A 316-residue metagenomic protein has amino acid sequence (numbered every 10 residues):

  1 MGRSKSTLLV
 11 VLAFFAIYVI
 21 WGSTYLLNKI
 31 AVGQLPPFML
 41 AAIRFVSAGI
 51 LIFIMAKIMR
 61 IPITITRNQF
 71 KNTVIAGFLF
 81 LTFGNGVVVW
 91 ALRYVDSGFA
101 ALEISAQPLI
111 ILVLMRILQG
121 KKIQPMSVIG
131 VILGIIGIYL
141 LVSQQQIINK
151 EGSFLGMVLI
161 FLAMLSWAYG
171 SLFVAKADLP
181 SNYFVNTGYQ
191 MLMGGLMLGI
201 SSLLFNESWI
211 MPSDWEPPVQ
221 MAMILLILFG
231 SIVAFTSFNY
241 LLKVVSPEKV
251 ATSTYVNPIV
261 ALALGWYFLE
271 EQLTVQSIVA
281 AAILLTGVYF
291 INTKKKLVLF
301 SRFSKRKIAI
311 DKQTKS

Functional and structural regions predicted by a protein language model:
M1-M39, N149-K176, L196-I200, L299 (+1 more regions): Glycine-/small-residue-enriched transmembrane alpha-helix faces in small-molecule transporters and effluxers
L8-A13, M39-I54, I75, M126-I136 (+3 more regions): Hydrophobic alpha-helical transmembrane segments of multi-pass integral membrane proteins, especially transporters
I20, T24-Y25, F53-I104, L140 (+1 more regions): Specific transmembrane alpha-helical segments of multi-pass solute transporters/efflux pumps, especially DMT/EamA
L26-Q34, W90-R93, V142-S153, L203-P218 (+1 more regions): Membrane-interface helix termini and inter-helical loops of multi-pass transporters
A31, L40, R44, A91 (+9 more regions): Hydrophobic/aromatic residues within transmembrane alpha-helices of multi-pass small-molecule transporters
A41-I43, N85, F99-A106, F173-L196 (+1 more regions): Helix-helix packing/entry segments at the starts of transmembrane helices
L51-I63, Q107-I132, I259-I278: C-terminal transmembrane-helix exit sites in multi-pass transporters
I52, I123-Q144, L198, Y255 (+2 more regions): Hydrophobic transmembrane alpha-helices of multi-pass small-molecule transport proteins
